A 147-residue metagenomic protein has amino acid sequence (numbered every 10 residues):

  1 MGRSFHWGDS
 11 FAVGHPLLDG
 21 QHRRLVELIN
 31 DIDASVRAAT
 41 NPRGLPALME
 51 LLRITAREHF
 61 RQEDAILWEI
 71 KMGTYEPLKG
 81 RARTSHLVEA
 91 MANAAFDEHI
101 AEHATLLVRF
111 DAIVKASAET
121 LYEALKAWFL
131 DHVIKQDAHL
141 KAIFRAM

Functional and structural regions predicted by a protein language model:
M1-M147: Small-residue-biased structural context
